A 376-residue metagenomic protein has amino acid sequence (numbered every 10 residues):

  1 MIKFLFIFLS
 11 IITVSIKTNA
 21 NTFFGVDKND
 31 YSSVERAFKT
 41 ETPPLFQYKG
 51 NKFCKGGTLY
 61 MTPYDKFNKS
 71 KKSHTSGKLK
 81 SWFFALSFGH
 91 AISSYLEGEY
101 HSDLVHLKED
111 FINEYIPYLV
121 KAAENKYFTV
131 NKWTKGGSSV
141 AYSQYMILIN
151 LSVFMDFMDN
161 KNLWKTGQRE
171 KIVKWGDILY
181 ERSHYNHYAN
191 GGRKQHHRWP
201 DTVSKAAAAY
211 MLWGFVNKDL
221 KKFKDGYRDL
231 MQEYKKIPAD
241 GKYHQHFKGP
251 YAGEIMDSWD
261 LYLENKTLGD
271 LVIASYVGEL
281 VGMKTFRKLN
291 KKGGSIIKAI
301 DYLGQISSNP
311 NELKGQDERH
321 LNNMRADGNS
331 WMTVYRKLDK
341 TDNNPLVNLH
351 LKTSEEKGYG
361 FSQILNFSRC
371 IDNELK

Functional and structural regions predicted by a protein language model:
F4-T13: Sec-dependent N-terminal signal peptides
T13-V14, A208: Short intrinsically disordered, low-complexity coil segments enriched in acidic
I16-A20: Sec/Tat signal peptide C-region and signal peptidase I cleavage site
N21-K78: Low-complexity, Ser/Thr/Pro/Gly-enriched N-terminal "stalk/linker" regions
N21-T40, P44, I273, V277 (+4 more regions): Terminal, non-catalytic domain-edge segments
S76-M283, G293: Aromatic-lined, polymer-binding surfaces characteristic of secreted/periplasmic polysaccharide-degrading enzymes
R287-L303: Short secondary-structure subsegments characteristic of cysteine-rich extracellular domains
